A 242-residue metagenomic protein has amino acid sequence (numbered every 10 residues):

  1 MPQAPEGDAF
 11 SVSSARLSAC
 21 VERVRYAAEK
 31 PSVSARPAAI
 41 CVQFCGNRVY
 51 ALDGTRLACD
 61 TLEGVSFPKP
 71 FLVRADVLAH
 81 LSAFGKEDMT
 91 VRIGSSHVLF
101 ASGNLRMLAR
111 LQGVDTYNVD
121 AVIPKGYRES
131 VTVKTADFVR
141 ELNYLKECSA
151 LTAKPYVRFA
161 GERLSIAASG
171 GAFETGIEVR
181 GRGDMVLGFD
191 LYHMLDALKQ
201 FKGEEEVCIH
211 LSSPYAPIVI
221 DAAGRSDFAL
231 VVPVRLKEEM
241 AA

Functional and structural regions predicted by a protein language model:
M1-A242: Structural preference for solvent-exposed beta-strand-turn elements and adjacent flexible terminal/loop segments within
